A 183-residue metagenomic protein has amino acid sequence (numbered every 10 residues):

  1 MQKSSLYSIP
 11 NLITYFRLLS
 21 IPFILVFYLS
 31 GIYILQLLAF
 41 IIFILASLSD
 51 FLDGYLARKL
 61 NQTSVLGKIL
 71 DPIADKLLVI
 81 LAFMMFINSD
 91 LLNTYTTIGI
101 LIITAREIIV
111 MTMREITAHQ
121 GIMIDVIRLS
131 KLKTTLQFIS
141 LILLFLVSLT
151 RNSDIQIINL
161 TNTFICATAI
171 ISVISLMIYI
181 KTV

Functional and structural regions predicted by a protein language model:
M1-V183: Alpha-helical transmembrane bundles and membrane-interface segments of multipass inner-membrane proteins
